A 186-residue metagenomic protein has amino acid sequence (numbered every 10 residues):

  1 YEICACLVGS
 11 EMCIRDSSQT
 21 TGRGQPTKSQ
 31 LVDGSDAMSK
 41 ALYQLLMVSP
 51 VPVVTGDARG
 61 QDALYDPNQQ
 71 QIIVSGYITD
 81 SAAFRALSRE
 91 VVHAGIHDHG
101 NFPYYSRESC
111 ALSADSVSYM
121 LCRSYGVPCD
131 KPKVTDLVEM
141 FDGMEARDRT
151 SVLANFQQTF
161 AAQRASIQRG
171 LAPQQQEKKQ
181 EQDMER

Functional and structural regions predicted by a protein language model:
Y1-I14: Single conserved hydrophobic/aromatic residue that forms the stacking wall/gate of nucleotide- or nucleobase-binding
A5, A41-Q70: Catalytic zinc-binding patch centered on the HExxH motif and its immediate surroundings that defines zinc-dependent
I14, D115-M120: Short N-proximal segments of mature Sec-exported proteins
G22-Y43: Cytoplasm-facing regions of membrane-associated proteins and arrestin-like adaptors
I72-L87, Y104-S109: Short pre-active-site segment immediately N-terminal to the catalytic Zn-binding motif
R85-H99, A114: Active-site recognition of the HExxH zinc-binding catalytic motif
G100-D115, R123, V127: Active-site metal-coordination segments of metallo-dependent hydrolases
Y119-K179, M184-R186: Long, well-structured alpha-helical subdomains associated with metal-dependent extracellular/ecto-lumenal hydrolases
